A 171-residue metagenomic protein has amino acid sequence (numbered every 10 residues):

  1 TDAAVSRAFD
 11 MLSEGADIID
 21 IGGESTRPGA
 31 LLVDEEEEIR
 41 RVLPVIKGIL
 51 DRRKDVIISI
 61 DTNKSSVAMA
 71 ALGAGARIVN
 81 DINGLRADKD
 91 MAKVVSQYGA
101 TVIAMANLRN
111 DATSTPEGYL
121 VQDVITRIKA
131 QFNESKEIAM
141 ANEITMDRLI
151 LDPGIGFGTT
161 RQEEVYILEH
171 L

Functional and structural regions predicted by a protein language model:
T1-M11, D61-S66, S135: Short, acidic/polar
A3-S25: Active-site cofactor/substrate anionic-group-binding motifs, chiefly glycine- and Lys/Arg-rich phosphate-binding loops
A8, T26-G29, A68, A74 (+1 more regions): Conserved anion-binding
M11, G15, I19, D61 (+3 more regions): Conserved, mostly hydrophobic/aromatic
S13-A16, D55, A76, G99-A100 (+1 more regions): A structural motif
D17-P44, I155, T159-R161: Glycine-rich, proline-tolerant flexible connector loops at the mouths of alpha/beta enzymes
L31-I60, S66-M69, S96-N107, A130 (+1 more regions): Alpha-helix-loop-beta-strand connector modules within alpha/beta enzyme cores
K64, N83-R86: Short beta->alpha connector loops
